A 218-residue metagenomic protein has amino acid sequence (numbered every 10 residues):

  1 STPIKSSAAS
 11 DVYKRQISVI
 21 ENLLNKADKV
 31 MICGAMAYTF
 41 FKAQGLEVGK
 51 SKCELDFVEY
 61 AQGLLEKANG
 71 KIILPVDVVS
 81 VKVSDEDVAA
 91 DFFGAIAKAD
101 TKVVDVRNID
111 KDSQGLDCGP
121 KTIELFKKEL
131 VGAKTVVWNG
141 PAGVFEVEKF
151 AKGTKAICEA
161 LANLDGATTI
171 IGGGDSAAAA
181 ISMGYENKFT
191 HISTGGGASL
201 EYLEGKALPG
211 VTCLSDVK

Functional and structural regions predicted by a protein language model:
S1-A9, Y13: Single conserved hydrophobic/aromatic residue that forms the stacking wall/gate of nucleotide- or nucleobase-binding
S6, L24, L130-V131: A short, aliphatic-rich alpha-helical micro-motif
S10-D11, I32-A35, N139-A142, I170-D175 (+1 more regions): Glycine-rich beta-strand-to-loop/alpha-helix junction loops that act as flexible
Q16-P75, V81-K82: Acidic, glycine-rich loop-and-beta core segments that form the ion-binding/anion-interacting portion of active sites
L23-K26, E159-A167, Y185-N187: Short, conserved loop/helix-junction motifs that constitute active-site signature segments in enzyme catalytic cores
G49, E54-G63, A68, V79 (+2 more regions): C-terminal functional extensions of proteins
G70-T135, P141-E148: Active-site rim loops that border cofactor/substrate pockets in soluble metabolic enzymes
F150-E159: Charged helix-capping and loop-helix junction motifs
